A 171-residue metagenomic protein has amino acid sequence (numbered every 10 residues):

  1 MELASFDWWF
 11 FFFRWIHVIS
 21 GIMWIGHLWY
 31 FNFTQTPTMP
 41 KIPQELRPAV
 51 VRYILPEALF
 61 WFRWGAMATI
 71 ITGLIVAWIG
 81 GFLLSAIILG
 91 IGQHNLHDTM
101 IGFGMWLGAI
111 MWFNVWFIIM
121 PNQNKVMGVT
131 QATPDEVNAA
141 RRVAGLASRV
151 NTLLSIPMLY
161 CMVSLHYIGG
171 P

Functional and structural regions predicted by a protein language model:
M1-P171: Polytopic transmembrane helical bundles with strong interfacial aromatic enrichment
